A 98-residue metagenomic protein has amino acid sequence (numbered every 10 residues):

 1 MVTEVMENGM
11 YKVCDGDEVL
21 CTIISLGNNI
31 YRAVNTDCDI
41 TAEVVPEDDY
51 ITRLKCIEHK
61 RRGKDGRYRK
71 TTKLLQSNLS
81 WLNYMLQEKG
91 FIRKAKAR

Functional and structural regions predicted by a protein language model:
M1-G16, L20: Negatively charged, low-complexity tracts enriched in Asp/Glu with abundant Ser/Thr
T3, D37-R98: Mixed-charge, Lys/Arg-enriched low-complexity segments
E7, L26-G27: Structural motif
Y11, N29-Y31, I51-T52, I57: Hydrophobic residues embedded in beta-strands of well-ordered beta-sheets
V13-D17, L26, F91-A97: Solvent-exposed, well-ordered amphipathic alpha-helical segments that flank/support binding or catalytic loops
C14, V34-T36: A generic structural motif
